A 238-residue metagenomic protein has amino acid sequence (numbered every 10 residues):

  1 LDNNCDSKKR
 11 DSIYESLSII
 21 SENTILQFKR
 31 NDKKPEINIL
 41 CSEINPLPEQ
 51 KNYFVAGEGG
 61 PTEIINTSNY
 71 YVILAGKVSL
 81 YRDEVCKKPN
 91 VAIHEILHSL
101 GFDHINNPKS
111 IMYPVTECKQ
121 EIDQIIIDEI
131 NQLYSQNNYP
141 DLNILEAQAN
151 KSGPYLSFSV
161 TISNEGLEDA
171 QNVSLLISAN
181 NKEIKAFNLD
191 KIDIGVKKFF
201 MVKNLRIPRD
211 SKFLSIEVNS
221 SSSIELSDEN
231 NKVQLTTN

Functional and structural regions predicted by a protein language model:
L1-C5, I73-K77, Y113-P114: Acidic/histidine-rich, surface-exposed loop or edge segments in extracytoplasmic proteins
N4, K33, S42-N45, D83-V85 (+4 more regions): Solvent-exposed coil/turn segments that connect beta secondary-structure elements in extracytoplasmic/periplasmic
K9-S99, L176, N188: Metzincin-family zinc-dependent endopeptidase catalytic domain
P35-I37, L74-G76, P108, P140 (+2 more regions): Envelope-exposed proteins and targeting segments
P89, S110-T116: Short linear capping/connector segments at secondary-structure termini
V91, Q136-N238: Extracellular/luminal regions of secreted and cell-surface proteins that mediate adhesion/ECM remodeling
I96-S110: Catalytic Zn2+-binding segment of zinc metalloproteases
P114-P140: Post-HExxH zinc-binding segment in Zn-dependent metallohydrolases
